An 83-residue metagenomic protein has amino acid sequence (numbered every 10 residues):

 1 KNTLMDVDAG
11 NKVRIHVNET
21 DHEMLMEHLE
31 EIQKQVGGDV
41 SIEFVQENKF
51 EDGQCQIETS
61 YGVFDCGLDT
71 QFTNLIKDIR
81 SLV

Functional and structural regions predicted by a protein language model:
K1-V83: Elongated, mostly alpha-helical coiled-coil "stalk/stator" tethers of large membrane protein machines
